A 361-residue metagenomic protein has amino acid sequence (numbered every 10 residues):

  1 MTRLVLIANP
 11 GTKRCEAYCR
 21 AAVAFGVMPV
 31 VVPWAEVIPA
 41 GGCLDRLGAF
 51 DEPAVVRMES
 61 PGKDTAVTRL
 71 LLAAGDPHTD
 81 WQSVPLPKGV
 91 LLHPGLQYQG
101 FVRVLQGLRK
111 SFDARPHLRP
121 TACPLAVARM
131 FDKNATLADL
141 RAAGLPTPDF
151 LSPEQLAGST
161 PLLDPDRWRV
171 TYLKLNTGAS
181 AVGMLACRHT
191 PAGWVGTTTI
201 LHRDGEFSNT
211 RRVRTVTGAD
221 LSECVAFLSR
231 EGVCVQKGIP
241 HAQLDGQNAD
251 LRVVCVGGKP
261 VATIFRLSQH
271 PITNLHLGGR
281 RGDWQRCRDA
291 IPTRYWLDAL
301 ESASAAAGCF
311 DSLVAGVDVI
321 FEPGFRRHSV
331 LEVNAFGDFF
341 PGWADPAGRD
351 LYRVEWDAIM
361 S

Functional and structural regions predicted by a protein language model:
M1-V5: Extreme N-terminal starter segment of soluble prokaryotic enzymes
N9-V23, M28-E154: Conserved N-proximal alpha/beta basic substrate-recognition cap immediately N-terminal to, or forming the N-lobe
P10-G11, E36, E154, T177 (+3 more regions): Short, flexible loop/turn elements at secondary-structure junctions
A73-G89, T197-S208, G278-G282: A solvent-exposed, charged loop/short amphipathic helix patch at secondary-structure junctions
G144-L145, R167-R169, G308-L313: Short secondary-structure junctions
D166-L275: Phosphate-binding site of ATP-dependent enzymes
R252, D318-I320: Short, surface-exposed charged micro-motifs
H276-V314, F321-S361: C-terminal active-site "lid" helix and adjoining low-complexity regulatory extension at the edge of ATP-using catalytic
